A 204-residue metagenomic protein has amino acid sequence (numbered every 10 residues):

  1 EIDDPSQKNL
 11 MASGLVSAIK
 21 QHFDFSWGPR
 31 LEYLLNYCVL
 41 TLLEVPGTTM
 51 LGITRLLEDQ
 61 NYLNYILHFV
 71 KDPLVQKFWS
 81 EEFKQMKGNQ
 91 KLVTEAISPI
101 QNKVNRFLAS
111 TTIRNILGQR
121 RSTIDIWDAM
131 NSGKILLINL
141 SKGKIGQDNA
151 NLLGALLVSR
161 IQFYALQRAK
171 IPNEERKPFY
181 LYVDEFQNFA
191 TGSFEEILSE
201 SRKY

Functional and structural regions predicted by a protein language model:
E1-Y204: P-loop NTPase motor domains
